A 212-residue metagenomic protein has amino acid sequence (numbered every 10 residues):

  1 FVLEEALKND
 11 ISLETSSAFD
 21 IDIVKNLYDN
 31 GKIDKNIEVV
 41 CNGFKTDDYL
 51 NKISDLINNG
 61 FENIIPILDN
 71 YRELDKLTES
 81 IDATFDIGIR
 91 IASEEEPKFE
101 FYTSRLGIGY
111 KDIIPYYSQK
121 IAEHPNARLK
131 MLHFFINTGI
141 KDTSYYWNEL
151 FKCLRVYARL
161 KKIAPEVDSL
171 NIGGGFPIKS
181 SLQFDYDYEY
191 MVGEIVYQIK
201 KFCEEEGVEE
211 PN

Functional and structural regions predicted by a protein language model:
F1-S169, Q198: Active-site-proximal beta-alpha core segment in soluble small-molecule metabolic enzymes
V2, D142-N148, K179-V192: Short glycine/threonine-rich loop-to-helix capping motif typified by GTGT followed within a few residues by an Asp-Pro
N137, L170-K179: Glycine-rich beta-strand-to-loop/alpha-helix junction loops that act as flexible
C153, M191-E204: Alpha-helix-loop-beta-strand connector modules within alpha/beta enzyme cores
E206-N212: Short, intrinsically disordered, charge-balanced linker/junction segments flanking boundaries in proteins
